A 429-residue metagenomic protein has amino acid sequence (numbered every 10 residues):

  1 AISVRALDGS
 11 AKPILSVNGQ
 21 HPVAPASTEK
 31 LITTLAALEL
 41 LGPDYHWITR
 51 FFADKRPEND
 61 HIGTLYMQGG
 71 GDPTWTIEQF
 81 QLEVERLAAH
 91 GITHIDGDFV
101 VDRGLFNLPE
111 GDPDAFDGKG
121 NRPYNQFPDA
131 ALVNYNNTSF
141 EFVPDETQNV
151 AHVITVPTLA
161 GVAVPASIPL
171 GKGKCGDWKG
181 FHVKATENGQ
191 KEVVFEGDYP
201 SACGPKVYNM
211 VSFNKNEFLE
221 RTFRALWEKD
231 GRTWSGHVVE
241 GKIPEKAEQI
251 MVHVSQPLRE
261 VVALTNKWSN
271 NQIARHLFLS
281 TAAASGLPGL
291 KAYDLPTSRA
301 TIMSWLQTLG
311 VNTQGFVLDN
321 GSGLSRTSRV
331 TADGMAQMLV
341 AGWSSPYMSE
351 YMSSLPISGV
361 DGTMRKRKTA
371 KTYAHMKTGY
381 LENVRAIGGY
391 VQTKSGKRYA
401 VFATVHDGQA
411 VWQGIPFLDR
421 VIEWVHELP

Functional and structural regions predicted by a protein language model:
A1-V17, V239: A short, well-structured edge-of-sheet supersecondary motif
I2-V4, T49-F51, G388: Short beta-strand scaffold segments in enzyme catalytic cores
L7-A11, D198-A202, N270, T393-G396: Short connector loops/turns at beta-strand edges and beta->alpha or beta->beta junctions
A11, K30-A37, F99, A131 (+5 more regions): Residue-level preference for non-acidic, small/hydrophobic
I14-S16, W268, F278-P429: Small-residue-rich helix-loop
S16-A36: Short active-site loop at a secondary-structure junction that contains or immediately precedes the catalytic residue(s)
H21, G71-P73, H406-A410: A generic structural motif
L40-T313, E427-L428: Conserved serine DD-peptidase/penicillin-binding transpeptidase domain and beta-lactam-recognizing active-site
